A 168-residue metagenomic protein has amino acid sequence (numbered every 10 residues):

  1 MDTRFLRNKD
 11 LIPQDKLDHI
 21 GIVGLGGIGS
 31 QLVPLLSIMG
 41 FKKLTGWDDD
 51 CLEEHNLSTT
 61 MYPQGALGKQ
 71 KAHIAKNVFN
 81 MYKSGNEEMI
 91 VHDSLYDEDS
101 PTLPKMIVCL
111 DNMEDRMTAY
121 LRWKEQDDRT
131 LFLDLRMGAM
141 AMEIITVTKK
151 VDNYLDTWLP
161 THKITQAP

Functional and structural regions predicted by a protein language model:
M1-G21, E54: N-terminal charged helix/coil linker that caps or initiates catalytic domains
Q14-L17, I38, D99-P104, E125-D127: Flexible, charged surface loops at secondary-structure boundaries
K16-F41, T45-C51: Glycine-rich adenosine-cofactor-binding loop
D18, K42, N86-E87, T130: A structural micro-motif
V23-G24, W47-D48, H92-S94, V108-D111 (+1 more regions): Short His-Asn-centered micro-motif
K43-S84: Glycine-rich phosphate-binding loop and adjoining beta1-alpha1-beta2 segment of Rossmann-like nucleotide-binding folds
K69-K105, L110-E114: A structured beta-alpha segment of the ubiquitous adenosine-cofactor-binding alpha/beta core
T102-P168: E1/E1-like adenylate-forming module used to activate ubiquitin-like modifiers and sulfur-carrier proteins
